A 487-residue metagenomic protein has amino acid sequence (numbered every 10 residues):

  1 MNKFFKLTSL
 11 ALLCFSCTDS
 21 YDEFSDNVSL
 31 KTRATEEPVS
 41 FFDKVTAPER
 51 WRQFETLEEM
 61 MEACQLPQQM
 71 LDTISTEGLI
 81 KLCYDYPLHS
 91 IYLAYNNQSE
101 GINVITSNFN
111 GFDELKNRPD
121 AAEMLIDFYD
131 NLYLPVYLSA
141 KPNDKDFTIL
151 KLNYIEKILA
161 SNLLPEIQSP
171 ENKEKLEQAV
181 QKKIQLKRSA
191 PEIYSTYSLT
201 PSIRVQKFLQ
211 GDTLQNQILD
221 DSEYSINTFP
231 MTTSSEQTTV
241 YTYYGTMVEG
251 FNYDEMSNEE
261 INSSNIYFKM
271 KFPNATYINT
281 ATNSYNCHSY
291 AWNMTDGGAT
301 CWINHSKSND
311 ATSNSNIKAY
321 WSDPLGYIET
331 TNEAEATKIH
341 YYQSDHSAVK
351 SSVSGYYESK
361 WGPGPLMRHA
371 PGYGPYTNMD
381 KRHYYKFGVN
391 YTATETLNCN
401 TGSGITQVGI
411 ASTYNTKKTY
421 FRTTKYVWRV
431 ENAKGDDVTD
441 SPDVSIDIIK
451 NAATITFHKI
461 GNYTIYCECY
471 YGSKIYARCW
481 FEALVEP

Functional and structural regions predicted by a protein language model:
C14-E37: Bacterial Sec-dependent N-terminal signal peptides
S29, E37-S222, C469: Non-catalytic all-alpha helical scaffold/repeat segments
K173-M231, E236-Q237, M247-N252, S257 (+2 more regions): Active-site or metal-binding loop neighborhoods of secreted/extracellular toxin and effector enzymes
D221-D323: N-terminal capping segments
H305-R368: ...with weaker cross-activation on analogous glycine-rich loops/strands in unrelated enzymes
V427-K450: Low-complexity "stalk/linker" and mucin-like segments enriched in Ser/Thr/Pro/Ala/Gly
I455-K459: Residue-level recognition of secondary-structure-to-loop junctions
A477-V485: C-terminal edge beta-strand
